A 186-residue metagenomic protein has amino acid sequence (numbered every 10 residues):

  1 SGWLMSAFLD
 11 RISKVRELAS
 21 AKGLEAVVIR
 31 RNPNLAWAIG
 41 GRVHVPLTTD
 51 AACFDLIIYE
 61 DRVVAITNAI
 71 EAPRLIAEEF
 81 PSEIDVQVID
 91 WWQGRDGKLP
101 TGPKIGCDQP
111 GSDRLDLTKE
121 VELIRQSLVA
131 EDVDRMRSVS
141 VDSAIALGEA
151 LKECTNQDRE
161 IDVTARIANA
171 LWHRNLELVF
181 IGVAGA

Functional and structural regions predicted by a protein language model:
S1-G148, I161: A composition/biophysics-driven feature that prefers long, compositionally simple stretches
A19, C154, L171: Hydrophobic pocket-lining residues that define ligand/cofactor binding sites across diverse proteins
D50, T164-A168, W172-A186: Active-site cofactor/co-catalyst pockets and adjacent glycine-rich loops in catalytic enzymes
E149-R166: A charged, amphipathic alpha-helical module
